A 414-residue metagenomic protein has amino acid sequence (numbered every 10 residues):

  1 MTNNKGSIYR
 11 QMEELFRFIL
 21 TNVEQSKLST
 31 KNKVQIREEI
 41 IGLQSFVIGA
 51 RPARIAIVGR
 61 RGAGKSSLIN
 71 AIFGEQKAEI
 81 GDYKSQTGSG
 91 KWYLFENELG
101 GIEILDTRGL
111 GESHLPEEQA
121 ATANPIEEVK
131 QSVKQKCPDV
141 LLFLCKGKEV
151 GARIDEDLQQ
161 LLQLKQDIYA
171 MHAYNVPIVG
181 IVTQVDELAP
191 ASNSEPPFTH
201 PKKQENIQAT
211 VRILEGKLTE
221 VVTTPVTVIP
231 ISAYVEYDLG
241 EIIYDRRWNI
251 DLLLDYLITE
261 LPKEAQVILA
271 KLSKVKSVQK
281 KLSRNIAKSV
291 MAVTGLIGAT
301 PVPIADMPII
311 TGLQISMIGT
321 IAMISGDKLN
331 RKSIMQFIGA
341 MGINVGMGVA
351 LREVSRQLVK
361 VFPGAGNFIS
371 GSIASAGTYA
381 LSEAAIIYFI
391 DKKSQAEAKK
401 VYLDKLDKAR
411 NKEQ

Functional and structural regions predicted by a protein language model:
T2-E112, G319, K328, E383: Conserved G1/Walker A P-loop phosphate-binding module
K31-I36, G42, R54, A233-G295: C-terminal-of-GTPase-core extension/linker across diverse P-loop GTPases
G109-A120, A191, E241: AAA+ P-loop NTPase catalytic core and its hallmark functional loops
L110-E112, G147-A152, D186-A189: Short acidic, S/G/P-rich loop/turn micro-motifs used as interaction or catalytic elements
L115-V150, D157, L162-Y174: Inter-motif core of Ras-like GTPase G domains
V176-P177, V185-A265: Canonical P-loop GTPase G-domain recognition
I286-I324, K328-Y379: Membrane-inserting effector segments that mediate pore formation, membrane fusion, or transient membrane insertion
S382-Q414: Hydrophobic alpha-helical transmembrane segments of membrane transport and translocation systems, primarily multi-pass
